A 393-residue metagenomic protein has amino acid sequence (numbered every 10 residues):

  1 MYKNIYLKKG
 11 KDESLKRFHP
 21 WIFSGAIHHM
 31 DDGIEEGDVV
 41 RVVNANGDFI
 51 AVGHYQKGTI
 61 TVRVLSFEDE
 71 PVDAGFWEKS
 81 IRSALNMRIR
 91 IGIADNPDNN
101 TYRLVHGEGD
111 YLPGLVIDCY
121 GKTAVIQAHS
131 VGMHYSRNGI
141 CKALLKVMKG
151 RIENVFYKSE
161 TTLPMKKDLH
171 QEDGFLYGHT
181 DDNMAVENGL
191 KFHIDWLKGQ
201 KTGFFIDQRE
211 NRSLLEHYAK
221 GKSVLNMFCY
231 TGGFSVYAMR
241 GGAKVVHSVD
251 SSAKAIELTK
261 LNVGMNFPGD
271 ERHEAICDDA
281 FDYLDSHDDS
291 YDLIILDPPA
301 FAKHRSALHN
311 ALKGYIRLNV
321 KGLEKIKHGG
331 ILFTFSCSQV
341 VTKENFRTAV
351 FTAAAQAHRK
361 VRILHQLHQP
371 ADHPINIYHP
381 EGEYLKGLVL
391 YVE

Functional and structural regions predicted by a protein language model:
M1-L115, C119: Non-catalytic accessory regions of SAM-dependent methyltransferases
V105-D118, H134-F205, S213: Non-catalytic substrate-recognition/targeting regions of SAM-dependent transferases
G221-Y230: Conserved class I S-adenosyl-L-methionine
T231-K244: Conserved SAM-binding loop of SAM-dependent methyltransferases across substrates and taxa, primarily the Class I
V245-D250: Conserved SAM-binding motif I beta-strand of class I
S252-I295: S-adenosyl-L-methionine
Y291-K321: Mobile active-site "lid"/loop adjacent to the S-adenosyl-L-methionine
I331-E393: C-terminal catalytic and target-recognition region of SAM-dependent MTase-like enzymes, primarily methyltransferases
